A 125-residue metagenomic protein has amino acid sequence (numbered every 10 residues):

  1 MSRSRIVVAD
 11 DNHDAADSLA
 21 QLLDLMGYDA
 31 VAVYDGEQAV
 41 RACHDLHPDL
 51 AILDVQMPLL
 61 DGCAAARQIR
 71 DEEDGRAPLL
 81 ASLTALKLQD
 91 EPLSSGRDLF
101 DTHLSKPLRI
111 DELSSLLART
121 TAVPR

Functional and structural regions predicted by a protein language model:
M1-V7, A20, R109-R125: Non-catalytic signal-transmission and effector/linker regions of two-component phosphorelay proteins
A9-D10, V33, A51: Conserved sequence signature across two-component system core domains
H13-V31: Two-component/phosphorelay signaling modules centered on CheY-like receiver
Y34-Q38, D61-A65: Acidic catalytic/metal-coordinating carboxylates
L46-I52: Active-site beta3 strand of CheY-like receiver
D54, T84: Active-site residues of response regulator receiver
M57: Receiver (REC) domain active-site loop signature in two-component systems and cognate sites in sensor histidine kinases
A64, L86-K106, D111, S115: Alpha4 helix (beta4-alpha4-beta5 surface) of REC/receiver domains from two-component response regulators
